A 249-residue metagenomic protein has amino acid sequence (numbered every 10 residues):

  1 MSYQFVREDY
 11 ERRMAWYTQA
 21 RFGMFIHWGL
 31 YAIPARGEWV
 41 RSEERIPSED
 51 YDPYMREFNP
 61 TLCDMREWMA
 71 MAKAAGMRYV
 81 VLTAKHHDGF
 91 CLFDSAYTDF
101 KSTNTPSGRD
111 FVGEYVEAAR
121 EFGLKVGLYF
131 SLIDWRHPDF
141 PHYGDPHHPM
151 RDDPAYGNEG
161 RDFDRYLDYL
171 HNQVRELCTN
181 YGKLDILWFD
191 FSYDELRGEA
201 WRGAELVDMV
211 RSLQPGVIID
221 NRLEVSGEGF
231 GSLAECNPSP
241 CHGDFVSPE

Functional and structural regions predicted by a protein language model:
M1-E249: Mature catalytic domains of secreted/periplasmic carbohydrate-active enzymes
